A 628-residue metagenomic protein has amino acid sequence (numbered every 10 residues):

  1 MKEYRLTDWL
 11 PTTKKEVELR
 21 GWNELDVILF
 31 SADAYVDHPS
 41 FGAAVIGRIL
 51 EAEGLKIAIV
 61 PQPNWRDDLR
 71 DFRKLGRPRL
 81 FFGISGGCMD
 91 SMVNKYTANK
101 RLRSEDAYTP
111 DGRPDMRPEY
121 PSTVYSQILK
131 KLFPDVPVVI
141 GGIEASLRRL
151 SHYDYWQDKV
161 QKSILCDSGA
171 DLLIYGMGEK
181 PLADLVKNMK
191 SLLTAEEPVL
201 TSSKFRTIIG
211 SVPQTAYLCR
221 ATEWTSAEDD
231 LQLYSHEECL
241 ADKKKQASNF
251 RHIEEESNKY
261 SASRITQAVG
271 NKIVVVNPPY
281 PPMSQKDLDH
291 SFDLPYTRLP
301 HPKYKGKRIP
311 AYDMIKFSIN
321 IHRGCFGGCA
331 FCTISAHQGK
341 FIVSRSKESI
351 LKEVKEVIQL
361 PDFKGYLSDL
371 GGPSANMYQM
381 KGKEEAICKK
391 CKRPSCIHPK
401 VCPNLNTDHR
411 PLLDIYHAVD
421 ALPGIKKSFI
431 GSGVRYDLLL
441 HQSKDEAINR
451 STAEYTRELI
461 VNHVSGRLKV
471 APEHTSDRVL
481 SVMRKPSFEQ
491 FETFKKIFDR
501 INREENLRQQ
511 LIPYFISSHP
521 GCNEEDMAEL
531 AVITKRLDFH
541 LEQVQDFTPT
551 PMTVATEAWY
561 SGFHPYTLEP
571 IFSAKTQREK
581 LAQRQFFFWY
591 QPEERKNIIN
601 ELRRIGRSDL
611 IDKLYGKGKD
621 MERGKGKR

Functional and structural regions predicted by a protein language model:
K2-E24, A34, A247-S318: N-terminal [4Fe-4S]-dependent radical SAM core
L19, V27-S31, R73, L200 (+6 more regions): Flexible, glycine-rich loop/tail regions that form catalytic "lids" or insertion modules at the edges of active sites
W22, L29, V45, I59-V60 (+3 more regions): Conserved SAM/AdoMet-binding glycine-rich loop
F30-Y35, L50, K305-T333, Y366: N-terminal pre-triad scaffold of radical SAM enzymes
A34, G42, P61-G270, V276-P282: Glycine-rich beta-alpha loop elements in corrinoid/cobalamin-binding modules across cobalamin-dependent enzymes
R66-D67, R206-N258, Y280-M283, R345 (+5 more regions): Terminal amphipathic helices with adjacent charged low-complexity linkers/tails
D90-N99, L147-R149, E179-D184, T222-W224 (+6 more regions): Flexible glycine/acidic-rich beta-alpha junction loops that bind and position SAM and/or redox cofactors in anaerobic
D171, S291, C325, C329 (+4 more regions): Conserved, mostly hydrophobic/aromatic
